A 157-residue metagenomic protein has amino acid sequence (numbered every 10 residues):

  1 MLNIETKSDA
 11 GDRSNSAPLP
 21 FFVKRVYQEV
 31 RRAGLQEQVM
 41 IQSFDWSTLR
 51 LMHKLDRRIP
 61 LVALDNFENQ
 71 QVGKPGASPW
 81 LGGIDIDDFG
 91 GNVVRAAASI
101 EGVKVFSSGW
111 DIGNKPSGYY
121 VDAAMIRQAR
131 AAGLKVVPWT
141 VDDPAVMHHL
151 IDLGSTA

Functional and structural regions predicted by a protein language model:
M1-A157: Short loop-to-alpha-helix "cap/lid" segments that border enzyme active sites across diverse enzyme classes
